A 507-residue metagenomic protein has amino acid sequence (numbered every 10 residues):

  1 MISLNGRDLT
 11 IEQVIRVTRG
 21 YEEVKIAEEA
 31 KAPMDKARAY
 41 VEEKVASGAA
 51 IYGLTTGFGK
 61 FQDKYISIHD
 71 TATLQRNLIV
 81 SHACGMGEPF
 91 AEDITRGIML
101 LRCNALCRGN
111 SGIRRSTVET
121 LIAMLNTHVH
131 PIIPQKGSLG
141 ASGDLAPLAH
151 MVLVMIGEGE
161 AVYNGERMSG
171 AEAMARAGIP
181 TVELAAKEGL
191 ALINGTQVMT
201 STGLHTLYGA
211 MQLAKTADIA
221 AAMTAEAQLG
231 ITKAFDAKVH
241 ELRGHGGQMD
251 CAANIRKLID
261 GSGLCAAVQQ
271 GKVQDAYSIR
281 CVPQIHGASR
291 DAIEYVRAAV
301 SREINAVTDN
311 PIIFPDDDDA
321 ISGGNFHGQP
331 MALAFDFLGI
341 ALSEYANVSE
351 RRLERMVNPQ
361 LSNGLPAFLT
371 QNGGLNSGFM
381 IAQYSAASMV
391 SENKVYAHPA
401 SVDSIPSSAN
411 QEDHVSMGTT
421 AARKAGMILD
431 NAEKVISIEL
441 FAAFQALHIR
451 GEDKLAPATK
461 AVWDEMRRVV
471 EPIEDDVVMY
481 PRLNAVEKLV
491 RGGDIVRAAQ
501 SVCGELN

Functional and structural regions predicted by a protein language model:
M1-E22, I26-E29, P33, A37-V45 (+1 more regions): C-terminal auxiliary extensions adjacent to catalytic cores
S3-E12, T18-G48, Q75-P134, A225: Glycine-rich, flexible loop motifs
A49, K64, C251: Polyanion/phosphate-binding surface patch
Y52-I66, D70-L74, S81-L106, P134-I156 (+2 more regions): FAD-binding core of FAD-dependent oxidoreductases, characterized by glycine-rich FAD pyrophosphate-binding loops
I68-A83, R355, P359-A367: Catalytic or ion-translocation cores adjacent to nucleophile or general acid/base/metal-coordination motifs in diverse
T73-R76, L121-I122, L213-K215, E412: Short, surface-exposed linear patches
R108-N126, H130, A141-L145, E166-A185: Well-ordered mid-protein domain cores that form the structural environment of catalytic cofactors
I133-S138, D316-A320: Cysteine-centered functional microenvironments
